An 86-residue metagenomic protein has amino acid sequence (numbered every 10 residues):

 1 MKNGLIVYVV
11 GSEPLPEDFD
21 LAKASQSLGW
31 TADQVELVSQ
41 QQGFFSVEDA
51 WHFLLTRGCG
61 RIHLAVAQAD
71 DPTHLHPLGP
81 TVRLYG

Functional and structural regions predicted by a protein language model:
M1-G86: Active-site-proximal alpha-helix that buttresses catalytic centers in soluble enzyme cores
